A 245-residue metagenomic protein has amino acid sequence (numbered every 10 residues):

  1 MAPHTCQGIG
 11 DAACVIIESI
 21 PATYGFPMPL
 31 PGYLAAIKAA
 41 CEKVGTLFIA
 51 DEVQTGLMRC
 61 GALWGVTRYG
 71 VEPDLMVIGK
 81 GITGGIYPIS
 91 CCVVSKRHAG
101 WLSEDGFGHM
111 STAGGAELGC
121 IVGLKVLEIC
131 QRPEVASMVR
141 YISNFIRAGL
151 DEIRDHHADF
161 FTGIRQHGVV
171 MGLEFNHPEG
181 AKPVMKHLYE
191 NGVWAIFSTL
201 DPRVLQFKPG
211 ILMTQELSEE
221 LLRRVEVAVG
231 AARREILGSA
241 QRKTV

Functional and structural regions predicted by a protein language model:
M1-V245: Conserved N-terminal phosphate-binding loop of PLP-dependent enzymes in the Aspartate aminotransferase
